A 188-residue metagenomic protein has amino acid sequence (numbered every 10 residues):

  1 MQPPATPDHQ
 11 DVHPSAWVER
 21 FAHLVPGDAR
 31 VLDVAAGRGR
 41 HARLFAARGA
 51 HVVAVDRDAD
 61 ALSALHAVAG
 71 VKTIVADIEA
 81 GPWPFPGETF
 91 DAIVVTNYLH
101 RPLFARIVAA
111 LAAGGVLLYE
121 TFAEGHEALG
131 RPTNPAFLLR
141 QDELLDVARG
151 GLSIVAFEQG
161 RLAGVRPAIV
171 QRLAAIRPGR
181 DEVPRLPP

Functional and structural regions predicted by a protein language model:
M1-P26: S-adenosyl-L-methionine
D28-G37: Conserved class I S-adenosyl-L-methionine
R40-A80: Class I SAM-dependent methyltransferase SAM/SAH-binding core
W83-A92: A short acidic, Gly/Pro-enriched loop at the edge of an enzyme's catalytic core that lines a small-molecule cofactor
L99-A109: A short, conserved alpha-helix within the catalytic core of class I
G115-F122: Conserved beta-strand signature within the Rossmann-like core of class I S-adenosyl-L-methionine
A136-G151: Short alpha-helix
L162-P188: Core SAM-dependent methyltransferase catalytic element
